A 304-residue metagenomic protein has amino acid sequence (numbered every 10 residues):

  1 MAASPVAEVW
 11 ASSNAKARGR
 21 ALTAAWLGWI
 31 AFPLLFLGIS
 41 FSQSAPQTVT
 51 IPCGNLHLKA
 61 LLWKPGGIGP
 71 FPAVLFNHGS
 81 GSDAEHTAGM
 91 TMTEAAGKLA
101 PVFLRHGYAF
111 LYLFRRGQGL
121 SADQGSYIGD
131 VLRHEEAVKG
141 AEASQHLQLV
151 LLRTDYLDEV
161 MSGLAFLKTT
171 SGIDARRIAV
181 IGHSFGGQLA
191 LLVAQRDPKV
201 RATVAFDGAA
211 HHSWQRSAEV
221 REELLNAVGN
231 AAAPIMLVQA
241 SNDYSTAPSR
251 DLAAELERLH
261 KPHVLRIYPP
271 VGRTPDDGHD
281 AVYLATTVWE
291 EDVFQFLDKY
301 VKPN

Functional and structural regions predicted by a protein language model:
F41-I68: N-terminal cap/lid segment of alpha/beta-hydrolase-fold proteins
G69-F71, S80-A122, H212-S213, S245-T246: Short substrate-entry loop that stabilizes the transition state in hydrolases
N77, L113-R115, F206, Y268: Alpha/beta-hydrolase
N77-G79, Q239-A240: The conserved beta1-alpha1 loop
I128-T170: Alpha/beta-hydrolase active-site loop
L152-L224: Primarily recognizes the serine-hydrolase "nucleophile elbow" in alpha/beta-hydrolase and SGNH/GDSL folds
A202, G208-V264: The feature captures the conserved acid-bearing segment of alpha/beta-hydrolase catalytic domains
P262-N304: C-terminal catalytic histidine-bearing segment of alpha/beta-hydrolase fold enzymes
